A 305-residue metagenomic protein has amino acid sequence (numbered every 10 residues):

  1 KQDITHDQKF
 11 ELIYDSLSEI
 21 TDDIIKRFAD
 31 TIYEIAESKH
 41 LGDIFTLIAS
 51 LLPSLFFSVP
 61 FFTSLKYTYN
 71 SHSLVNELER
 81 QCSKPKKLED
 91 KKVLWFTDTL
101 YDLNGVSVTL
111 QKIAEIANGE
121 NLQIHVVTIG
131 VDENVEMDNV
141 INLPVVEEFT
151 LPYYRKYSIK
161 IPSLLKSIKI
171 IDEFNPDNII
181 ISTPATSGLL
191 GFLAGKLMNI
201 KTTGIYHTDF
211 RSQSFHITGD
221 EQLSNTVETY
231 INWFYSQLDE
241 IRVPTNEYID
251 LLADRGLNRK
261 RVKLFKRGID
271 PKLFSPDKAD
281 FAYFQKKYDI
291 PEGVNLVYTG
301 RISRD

Functional and structural regions predicted by a protein language model:
Q8-D15, E19-L55, S167-G188, M198-I205: Short N-terminal targeting/anchoring amphipathic segment
Y33-S38, L197, S224-I241: Membrane-proximal helix-turn-helix segments that form the acceptor-binding/catalytic region of lipid-linked
I44-I141: N-terminal subdomain of nucleotide-sugar transferases
V93, N178, L193-S214, R242: Active-site proximal beta-strand in glycosyltransferases
W95, D289-D305: Conserved donor-binding/catalytic core segment of Leloir-type glycosyltransferases
G130, E247, G268: Carbohydrate-associated surface elements
K201-T203, R211-W233, A279-A282: Nucleotide-sugar donor phosphate/pyrophosphate-binding loop at the beta->alpha transition of glycosyltransferases
S275-I290: A short helix/loop element that forms part of the nucleotide-sugar donor recognition site in Leloir-type
